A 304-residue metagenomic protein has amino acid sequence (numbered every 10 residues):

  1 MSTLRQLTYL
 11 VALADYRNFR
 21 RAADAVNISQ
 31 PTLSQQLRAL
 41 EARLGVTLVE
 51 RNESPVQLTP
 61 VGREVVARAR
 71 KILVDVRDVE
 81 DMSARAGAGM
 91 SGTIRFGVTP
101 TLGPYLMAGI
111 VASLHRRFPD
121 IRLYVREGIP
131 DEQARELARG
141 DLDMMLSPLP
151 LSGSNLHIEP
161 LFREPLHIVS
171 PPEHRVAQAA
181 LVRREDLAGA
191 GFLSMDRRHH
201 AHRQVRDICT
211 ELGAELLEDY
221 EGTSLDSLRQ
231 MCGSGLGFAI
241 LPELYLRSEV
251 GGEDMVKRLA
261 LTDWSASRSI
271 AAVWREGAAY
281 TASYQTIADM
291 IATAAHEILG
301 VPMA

Functional and structural regions predicted by a protein language model:
L7, R43-L44, V65-G87, I287: Alpha-helical linker/hinge and terminal dimerization helices associated with HTH transcriptional regulators
V11-T32: Short helix-boundary/capping micro-motifs
E41-R63: A short LG(V/I)-centered, amphipathic sequence patch enriched for acidic residue(s) preceding the LG motif
S91-S154, G222: Central regulatory/effector-binding core of bacterial HTH transcription factors
L106, K257-L299: A late-sequence structural motif
G153-F192, R197: Flexible hinge/capping segments at coil-to-helix
S154-P160, E164, A179-A180, D226-E276: Beta-alpha-beta core module
V176-A177, G191-L212, Y280-D289, A295-A304: Secondary-structure junction motif
